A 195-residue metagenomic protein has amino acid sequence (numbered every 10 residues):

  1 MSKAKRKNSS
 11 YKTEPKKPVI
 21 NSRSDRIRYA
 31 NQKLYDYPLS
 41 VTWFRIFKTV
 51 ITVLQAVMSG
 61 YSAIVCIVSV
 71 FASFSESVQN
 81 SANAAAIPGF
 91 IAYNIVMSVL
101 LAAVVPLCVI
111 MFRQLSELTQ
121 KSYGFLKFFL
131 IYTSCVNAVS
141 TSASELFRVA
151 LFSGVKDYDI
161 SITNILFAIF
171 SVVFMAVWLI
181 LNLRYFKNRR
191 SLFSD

Functional and structural regions predicted by a protein language model:
M1-E14: N-terminal targeting leaders characterized by basic, low-complexity, disordered sequences that direct proteins
K12, P18-V68: Cytosolic juxtamembrane helix and N-cap/initiation of the first transmembrane helix
S40-W43, V109-S122, A176-D195: Cytosolic juxtamembrane helix at the C-terminal end of the final transmembrane segment
K48-V70, A102-V104, S134-E145, F174: Canonical alpha-helical transmembrane segments of integral membrane proteins
I64-V78, L118: Membrane-helix exit/juxtamembrane interface segments
A72-A92, S140-F167: Interfacial non-cytosolic loop connecting adjacent transmembrane helices
F90-M111, F170-M175: Generic alpha-helical transmembrane segments
P106-T141: Loop-to-transmembrane helix junctions at the membrane interface
